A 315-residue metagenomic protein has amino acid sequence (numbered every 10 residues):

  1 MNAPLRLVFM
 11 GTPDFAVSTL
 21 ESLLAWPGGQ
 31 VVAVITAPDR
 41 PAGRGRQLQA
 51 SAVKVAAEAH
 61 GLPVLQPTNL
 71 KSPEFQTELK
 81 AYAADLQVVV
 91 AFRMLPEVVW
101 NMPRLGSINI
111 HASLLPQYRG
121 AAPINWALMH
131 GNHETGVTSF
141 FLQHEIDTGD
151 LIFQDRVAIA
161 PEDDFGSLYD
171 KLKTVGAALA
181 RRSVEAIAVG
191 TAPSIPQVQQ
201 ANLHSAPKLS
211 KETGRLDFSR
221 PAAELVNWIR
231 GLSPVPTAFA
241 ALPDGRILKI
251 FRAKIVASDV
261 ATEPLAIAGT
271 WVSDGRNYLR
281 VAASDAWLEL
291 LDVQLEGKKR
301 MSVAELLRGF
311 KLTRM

Functional and structural regions predicted by a protein language model:
M1-R44: N-terminal Rossmann-like dinucleotide-binding module
R6, D85-L86: Structural motif
P13-F15, T68-K71, A91-M94: Short beta->alpha connector loops
G29, A37, L86-S205, E212: Donor/substrate-binding cores of folate-linked one-carbon enzymes
P41-D85: N-terminal glycine-/serine-/threonine-rich beta1-alpha1-beta2 phosphate-ribose binding loop of Rossmann-like
P207-R220: Acyl-group handling in specialized metabolite and lipid biosynthesis
F218-M315: An anion-binding loop in the catalytic cleft
